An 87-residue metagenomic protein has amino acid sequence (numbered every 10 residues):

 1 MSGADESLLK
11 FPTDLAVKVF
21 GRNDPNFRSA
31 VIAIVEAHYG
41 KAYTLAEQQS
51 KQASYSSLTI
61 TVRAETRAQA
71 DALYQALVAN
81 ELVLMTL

Functional and structural regions predicted by a protein language model:
M1-S57, T61-L87: Long, contiguous binding/interaction regions
